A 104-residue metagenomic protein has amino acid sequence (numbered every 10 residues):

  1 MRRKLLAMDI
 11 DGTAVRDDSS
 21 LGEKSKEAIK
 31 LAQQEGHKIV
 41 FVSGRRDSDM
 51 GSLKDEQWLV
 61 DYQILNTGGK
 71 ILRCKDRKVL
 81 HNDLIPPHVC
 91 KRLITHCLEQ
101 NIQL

Functional and structural regions predicted by a protein language model:
R2-S19, L93: Asp-based phosphoryl-transfer active-site loop
E23-L104: Active-site phosphate-binding/coordination module
